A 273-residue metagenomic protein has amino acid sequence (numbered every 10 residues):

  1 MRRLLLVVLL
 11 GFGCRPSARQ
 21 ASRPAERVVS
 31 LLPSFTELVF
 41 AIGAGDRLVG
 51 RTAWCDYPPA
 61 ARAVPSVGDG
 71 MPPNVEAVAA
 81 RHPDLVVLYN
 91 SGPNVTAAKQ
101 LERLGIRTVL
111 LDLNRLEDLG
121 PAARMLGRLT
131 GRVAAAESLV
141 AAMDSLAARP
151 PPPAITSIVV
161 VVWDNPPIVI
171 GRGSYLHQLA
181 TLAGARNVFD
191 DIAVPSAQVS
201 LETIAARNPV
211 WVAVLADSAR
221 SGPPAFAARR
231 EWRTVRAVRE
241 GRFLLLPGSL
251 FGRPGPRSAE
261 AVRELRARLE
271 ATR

Functional and structural regions predicted by a protein language model:
L4-G11: Sec-dependent N-terminal signal peptides
C14-S17: Bacterial signal peptide processing site
P24-R27, D84-L85, V95-I168, R186-D191 (+3 more regions): Extracytoplasmic substrate-binding proteins
R27-P93, V188, W232: A short, structured surface patch at a secondary-structure boundary
F35-A41, D56-A61, V75, P166-G171 (+3 more regions): Short, solvent-exposed loop/turn elements at domain surfaces
T52, R172-S196, A216, L244: His/Asp/Glu-enriched short active-site or ligand-binding loop at hydrolase and phosphoryl-transfer sites
P72-S91, I106, S200-D217: Proline-aspartate-enriched helix->loop->beta-strand connector
G92-R103, W211-R229: A ligand-binding cleft/hinge motif common to bilobed small-molecule-binding domains
